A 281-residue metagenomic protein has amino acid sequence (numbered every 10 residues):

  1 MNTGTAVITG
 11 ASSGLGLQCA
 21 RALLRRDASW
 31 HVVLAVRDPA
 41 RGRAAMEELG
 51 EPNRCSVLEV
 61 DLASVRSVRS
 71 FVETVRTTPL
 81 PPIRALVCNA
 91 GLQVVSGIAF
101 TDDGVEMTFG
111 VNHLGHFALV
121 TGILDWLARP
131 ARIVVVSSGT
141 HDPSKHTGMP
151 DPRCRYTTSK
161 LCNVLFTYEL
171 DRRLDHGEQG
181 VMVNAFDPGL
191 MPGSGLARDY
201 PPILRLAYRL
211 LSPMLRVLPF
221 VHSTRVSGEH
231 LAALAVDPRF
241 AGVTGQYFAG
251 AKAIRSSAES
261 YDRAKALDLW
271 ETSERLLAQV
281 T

Functional and structural regions predicted by a protein language model:
M1-Y200, Q279-V280: Rossmann-fold NAD(P)H-dependent dehydrogenase/reductase core
S67-S70, T74, H230-A233, D268 (+1 more regions): Alpha-helical elements of Rossmann-like donor-binding domains used by nucleotide-donor carbohydrate transfer enzymes
V95-S96, S256-E259: A generic structural signal for short coil/turn motifs at secondary-structure boundaries
F100-D103, M149-P150, L204-S212, A251-K252: Short glycine/proline- and charge-enriched loop/turn segments that cap or connect secondary-structure elements
D102-V105, H116, S227, A266 (+1 more regions): Amphipathic alpha-helical segments in well-structured domains
S159, R209-I254, R263-K265: C-terminal helical subdomain
P192-L215: A glycine/serine/threonine-rich, flexible loop-to-helix segment that serves as the NAD(P) cofactor-binding "lid"
A258-T281: C-terminal amphipathic/interface module of NAD(P)-dependent oxidoreductases and related NAD-binding regulators
